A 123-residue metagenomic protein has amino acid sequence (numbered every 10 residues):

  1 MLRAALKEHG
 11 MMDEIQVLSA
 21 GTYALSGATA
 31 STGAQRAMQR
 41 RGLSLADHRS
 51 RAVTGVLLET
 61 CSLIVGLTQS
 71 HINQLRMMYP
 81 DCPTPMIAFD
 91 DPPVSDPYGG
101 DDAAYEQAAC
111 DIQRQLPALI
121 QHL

Functional and structural regions predicted by a protein language model:
M1-E59, Q121-H122: Conserved active-site segments centered on acidic
T22, A30, Q35-A37, D47-H48 (+4 more regions): Functionally constrained cores in energy, signaling, and assembly domains
G42-L45, I64-T68: A short linear-motif detector with a strong N-terminal bias
L63, Q69-L123: Phosphate-binding/catalytic loops
